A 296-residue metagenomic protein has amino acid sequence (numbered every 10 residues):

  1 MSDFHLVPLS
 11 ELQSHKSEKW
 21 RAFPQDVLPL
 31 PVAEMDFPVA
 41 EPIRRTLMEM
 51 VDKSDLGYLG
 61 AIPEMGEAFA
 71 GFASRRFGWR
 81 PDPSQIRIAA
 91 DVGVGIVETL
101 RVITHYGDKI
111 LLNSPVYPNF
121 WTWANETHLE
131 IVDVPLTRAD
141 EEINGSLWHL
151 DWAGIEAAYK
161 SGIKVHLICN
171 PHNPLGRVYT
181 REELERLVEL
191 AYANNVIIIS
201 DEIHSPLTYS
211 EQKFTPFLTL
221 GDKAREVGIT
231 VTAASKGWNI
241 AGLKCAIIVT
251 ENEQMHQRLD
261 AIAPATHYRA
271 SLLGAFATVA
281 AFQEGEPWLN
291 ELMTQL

Functional and structural regions predicted by a protein language model:
S2-D91, E98, A281-E284: N-terminal small-domain helix-loop-helix segment of the aminotransferase-like
A61, V227-L296: PLP-dependent aminotransferase class I/II
V102-A124: Conserved PLP-anchoring active-site segment centered on the Schiff-base-forming lysine
F120, L187, F217: Aromatic/hydrophobic pocket-lining residues that form π-stacking "cages" and hydrophobic walls in ligand
E126-V132: A short helix-loop-beta submotif of the ANL/AMP-binding
T127, A193-N194, A224: Helix C-cap/helix->beta junction micro-motif
L136-Q212: Active-site phosphate-binding strand-loop segment of PLP-dependent enzymes
